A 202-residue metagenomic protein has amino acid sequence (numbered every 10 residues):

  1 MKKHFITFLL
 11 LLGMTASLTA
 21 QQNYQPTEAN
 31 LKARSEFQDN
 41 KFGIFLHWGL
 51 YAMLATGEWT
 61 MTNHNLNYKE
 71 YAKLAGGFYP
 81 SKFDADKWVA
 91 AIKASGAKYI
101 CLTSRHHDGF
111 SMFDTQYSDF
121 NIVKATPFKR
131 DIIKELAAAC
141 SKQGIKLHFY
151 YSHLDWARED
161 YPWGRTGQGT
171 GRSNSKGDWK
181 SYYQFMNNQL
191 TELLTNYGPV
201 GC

Functional and structural regions predicted by a protein language model:
M1-Q22: Bacterial Sec-dependent N-terminal signal peptides
Q21-C202: Mature catalytic domains of secreted/periplasmic carbohydrate-active enzymes
